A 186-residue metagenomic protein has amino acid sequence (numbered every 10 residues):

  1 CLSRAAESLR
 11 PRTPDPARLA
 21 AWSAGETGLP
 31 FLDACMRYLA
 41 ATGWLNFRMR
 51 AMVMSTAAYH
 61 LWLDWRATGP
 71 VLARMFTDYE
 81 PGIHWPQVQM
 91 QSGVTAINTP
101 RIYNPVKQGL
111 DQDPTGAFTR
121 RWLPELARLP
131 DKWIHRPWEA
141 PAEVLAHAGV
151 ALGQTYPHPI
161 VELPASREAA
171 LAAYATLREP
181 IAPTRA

Functional and structural regions predicted by a protein language model:
C1-A186: C-terminal catalytic domain of photolyase/cryptochrome flavoproteins, centering on the FAD-binding pocket
